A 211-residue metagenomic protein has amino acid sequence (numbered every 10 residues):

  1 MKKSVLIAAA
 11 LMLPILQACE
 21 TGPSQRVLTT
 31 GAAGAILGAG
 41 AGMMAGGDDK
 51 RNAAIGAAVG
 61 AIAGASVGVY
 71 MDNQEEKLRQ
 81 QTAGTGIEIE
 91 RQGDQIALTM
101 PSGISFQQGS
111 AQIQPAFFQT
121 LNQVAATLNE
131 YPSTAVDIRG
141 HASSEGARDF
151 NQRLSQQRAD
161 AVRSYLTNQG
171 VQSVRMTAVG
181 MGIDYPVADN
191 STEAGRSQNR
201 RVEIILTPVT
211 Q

Functional and structural regions predicted by a protein language model:
M1-I7: Bacterial N-terminal signal peptides that target proteins for export
P14-A18: C-terminal motif of bacterial Sec signal peptides marking the signal peptidase cleavage site
E20-K77: Short, low-complexity, glycine-enriched hydrophobic/amphipathic alpha-helices that associate with lipid bilayers
I36, Q74, L78, F117-T120 (+4 more regions): Stable alpha-helical elements in mature extracytoplasmic
N73, G84, R91-Q95, T99-P101 (+5 more regions): Extracytoplasmic
Q81, S105-G140, T167-N168, S197 (+2 more regions): Periplasmic peptidoglycan-binding/anchoring modules of Gram-negative envelope and division proteins
E88-E90, Q95-P101, S105, A135-R139 (+3 more regions): Soluble periplasmic/extracytoplasmic beta-strand elements of cell-envelope proteins
H141-Q211: Periplasmic OmpA-like peptidoglycan-binding domain that tethers envelope proteins to the cell wall
